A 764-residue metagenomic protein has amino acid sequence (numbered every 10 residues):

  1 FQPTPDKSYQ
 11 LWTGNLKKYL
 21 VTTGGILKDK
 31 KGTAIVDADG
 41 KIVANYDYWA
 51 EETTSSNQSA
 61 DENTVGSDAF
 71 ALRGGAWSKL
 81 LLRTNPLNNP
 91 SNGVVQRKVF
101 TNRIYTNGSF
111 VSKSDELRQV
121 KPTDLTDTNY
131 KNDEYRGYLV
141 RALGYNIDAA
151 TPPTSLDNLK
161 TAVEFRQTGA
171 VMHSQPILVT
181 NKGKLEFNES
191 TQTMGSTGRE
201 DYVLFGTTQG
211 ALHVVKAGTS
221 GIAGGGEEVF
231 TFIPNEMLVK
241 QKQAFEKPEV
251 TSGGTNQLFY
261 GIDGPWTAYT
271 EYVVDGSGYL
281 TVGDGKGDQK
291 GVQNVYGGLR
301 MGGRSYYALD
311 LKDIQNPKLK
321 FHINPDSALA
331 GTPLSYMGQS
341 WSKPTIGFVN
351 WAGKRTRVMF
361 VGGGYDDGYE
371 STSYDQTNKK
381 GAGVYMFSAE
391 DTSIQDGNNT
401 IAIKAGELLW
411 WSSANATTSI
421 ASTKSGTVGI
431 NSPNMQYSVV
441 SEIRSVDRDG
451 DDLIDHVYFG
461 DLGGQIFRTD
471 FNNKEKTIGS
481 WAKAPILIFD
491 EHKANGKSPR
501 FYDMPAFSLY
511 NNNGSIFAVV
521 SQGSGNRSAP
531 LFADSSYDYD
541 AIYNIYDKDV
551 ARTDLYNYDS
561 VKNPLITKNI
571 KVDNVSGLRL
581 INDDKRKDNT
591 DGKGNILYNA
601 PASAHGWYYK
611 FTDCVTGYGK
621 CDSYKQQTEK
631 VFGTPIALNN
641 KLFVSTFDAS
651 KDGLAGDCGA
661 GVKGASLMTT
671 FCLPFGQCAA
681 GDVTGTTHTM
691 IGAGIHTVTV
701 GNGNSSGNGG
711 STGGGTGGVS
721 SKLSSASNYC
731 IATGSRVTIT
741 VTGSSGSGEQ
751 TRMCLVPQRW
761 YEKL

Functional and structural regions predicted by a protein language model:
F1-L764: Beta-propeller fold recognition
